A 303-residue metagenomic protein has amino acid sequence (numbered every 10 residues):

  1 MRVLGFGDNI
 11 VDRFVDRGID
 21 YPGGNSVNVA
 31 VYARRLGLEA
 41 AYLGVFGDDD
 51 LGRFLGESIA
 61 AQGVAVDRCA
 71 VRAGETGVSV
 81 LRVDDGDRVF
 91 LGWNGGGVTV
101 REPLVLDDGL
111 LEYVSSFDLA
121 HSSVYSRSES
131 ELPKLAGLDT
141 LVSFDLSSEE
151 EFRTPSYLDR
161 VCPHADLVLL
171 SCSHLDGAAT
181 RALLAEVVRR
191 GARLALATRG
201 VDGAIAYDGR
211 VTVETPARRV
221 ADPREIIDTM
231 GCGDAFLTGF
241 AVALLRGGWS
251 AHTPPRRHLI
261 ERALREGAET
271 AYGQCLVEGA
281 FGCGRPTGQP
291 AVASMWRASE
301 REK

Functional and structural regions predicted by a protein language model:
M1-L4: Extreme N-terminal starter segment of soluble prokaryotic enzymes
D8-N9, A235: Active-site metal-binding loops of divalent metal-dependent hydrolases
V11-D16, D20, L38-L119, L138 (+1 more regions): Conserved N-terminal subdomain of the carbohydrate kinase-like
G24-V27, G95-V98, L146-E151, S173-L175 (+1 more regions): Short, acidic/turn-prone active-site loops that include or flank metal/cofactor- and phosphate-binding residues
S26-R35: Histidine-anchored nucleotide/phosphate-binding helix
Y113-S115, C162, R189: A short, aliphatic-rich alpha-helical micro-motif
L119-E186, V201-G203: Conserved beta-alpha-beta core of the PfkB/ribokinase-like small-molecule kinase fold
R181-K303: Conserved phosphate-binding/catalytic region of the ribokinase-like
